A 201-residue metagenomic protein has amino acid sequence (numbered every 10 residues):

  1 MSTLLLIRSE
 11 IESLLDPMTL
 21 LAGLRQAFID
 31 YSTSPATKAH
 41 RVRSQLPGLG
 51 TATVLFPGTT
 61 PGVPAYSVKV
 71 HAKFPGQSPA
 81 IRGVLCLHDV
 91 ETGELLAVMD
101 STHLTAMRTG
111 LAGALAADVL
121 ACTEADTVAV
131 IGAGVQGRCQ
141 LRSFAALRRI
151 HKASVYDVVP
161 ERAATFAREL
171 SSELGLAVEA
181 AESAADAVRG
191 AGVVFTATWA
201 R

Functional and structural regions predicted by a protein language model:
M1-A106, A114, A121-E124: N-terminal ligand-binding/catalytic initiation module
L120-T127, R149: Short helix-loop-beta connector
A133-G134: Glycine-rich Rossmann-fold phosphate-binding loop(s) that bind the pyrophosphate of adenine dinucleotide cofactors
G137-R138: N-terminal Rossmann-fold NAD(P) dinucleotide-binding loop
F144: Aromatic pocket-lining residues of Rossmann-like dinucleotide-binding sites
L147-E173: NAD(P)-binding Rossmann-fold cofactor-contacting core
G175-R201: Rossmann-like adenosine-cofactor binding region
